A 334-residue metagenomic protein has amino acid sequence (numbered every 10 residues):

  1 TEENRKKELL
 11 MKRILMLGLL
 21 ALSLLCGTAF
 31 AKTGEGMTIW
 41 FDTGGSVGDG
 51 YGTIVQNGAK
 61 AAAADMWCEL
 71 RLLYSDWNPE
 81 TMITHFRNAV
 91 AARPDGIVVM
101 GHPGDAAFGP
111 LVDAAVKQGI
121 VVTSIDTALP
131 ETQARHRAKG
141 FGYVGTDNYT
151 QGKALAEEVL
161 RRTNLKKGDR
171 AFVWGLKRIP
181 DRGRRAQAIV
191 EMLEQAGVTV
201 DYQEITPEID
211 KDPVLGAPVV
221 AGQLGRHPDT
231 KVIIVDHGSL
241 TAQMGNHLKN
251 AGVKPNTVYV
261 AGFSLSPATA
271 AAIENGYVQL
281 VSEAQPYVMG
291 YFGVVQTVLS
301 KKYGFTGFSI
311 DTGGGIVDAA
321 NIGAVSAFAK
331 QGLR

Functional and structural regions predicted by a protein language model:
G18-C26: Bacterial N-terminal signal peptides
A31-M37, V173-L176, D181, M192-A196 (+1 more regions): Hinge/cleft segment of the Venus flytrap/periplasmic-binding protein
G36-G58, A62, R71-N88, A92 (+3 more regions): Extracytoplasmic "Venus flytrap"
G50-M66, Q151-L155, P180-V200, L215 (+3 more regions): Short, solvent-exposed amphipathic alpha-helices that sit in or adjacent to ligand/effector-binding or catalytic
A64-D76, R170-F172, L193-P213: Short beta-strand elements in bilobed, periplasmic/extracellular small-molecule ligand-binding domains
M82, G142-D169, G216-A217, L265-T269 (+1 more regions): Hydrophobic alpha-helical segments within soluble ligand-binding/sensing domains
R87, G96-K117, I189, P207-A272: Hydrophobic alpha-helical
A106, L111-T150, S266-E274, V278-Q279 (+1 more regions): Flexible loop/hinge segments that line or gate small-molecule binding clefts
